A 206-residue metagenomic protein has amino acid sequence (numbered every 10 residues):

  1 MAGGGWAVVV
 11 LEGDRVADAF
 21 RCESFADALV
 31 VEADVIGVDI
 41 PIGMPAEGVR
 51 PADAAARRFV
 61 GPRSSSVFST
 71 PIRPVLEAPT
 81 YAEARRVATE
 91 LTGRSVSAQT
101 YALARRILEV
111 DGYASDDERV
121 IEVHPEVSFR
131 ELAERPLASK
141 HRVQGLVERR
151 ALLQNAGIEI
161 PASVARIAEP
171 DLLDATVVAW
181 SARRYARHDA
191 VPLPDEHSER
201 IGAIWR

Functional and structural regions predicted by a protein language model:
M1-T176, S181-R206: Phosphate- and other anionic-substrate recognition elements at nucleic-acid/protein interfaces
